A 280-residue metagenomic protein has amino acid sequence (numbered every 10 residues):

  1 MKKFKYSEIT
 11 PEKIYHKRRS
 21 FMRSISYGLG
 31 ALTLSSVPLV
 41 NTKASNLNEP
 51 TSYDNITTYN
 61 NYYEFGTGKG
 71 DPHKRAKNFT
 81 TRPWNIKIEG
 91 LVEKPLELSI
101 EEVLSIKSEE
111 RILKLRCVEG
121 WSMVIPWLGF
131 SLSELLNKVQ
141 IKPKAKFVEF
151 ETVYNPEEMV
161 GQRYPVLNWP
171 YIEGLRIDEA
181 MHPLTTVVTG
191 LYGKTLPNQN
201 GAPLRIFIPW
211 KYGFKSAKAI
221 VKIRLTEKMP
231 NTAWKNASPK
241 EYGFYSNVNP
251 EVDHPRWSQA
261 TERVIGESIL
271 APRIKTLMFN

Functional and structural regions predicted by a protein language model:
M1-S20, L34-S35, N41-K43: N-terminal secretory signal peptides
H16, Y27, P38, P50 (+1 more regions): Functionally constrained cores in energy, signaling, and assembly domains
R18-R19, R23, R205: Basic side chains
I25-T33: Sec-dependent signal peptide hydrophobic core
A31, V37-L39, A219-L225: Surface-exposed flexible segments
A44-N280: Structured, non-membrane catalytic/scaffold regions adjacent to prosthetic-group chemistry
